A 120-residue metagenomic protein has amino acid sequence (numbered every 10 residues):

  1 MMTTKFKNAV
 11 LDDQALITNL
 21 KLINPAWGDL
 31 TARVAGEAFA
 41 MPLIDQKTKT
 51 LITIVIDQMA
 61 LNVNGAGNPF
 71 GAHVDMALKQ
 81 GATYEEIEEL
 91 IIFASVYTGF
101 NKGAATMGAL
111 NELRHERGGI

Functional and structural regions predicted by a protein language model:
M1-T50, A60-L61, G71-K79, G103-I120: Acidic, glycine/proline-rich low-complexity segments that act as flexible tails and inter-domain linkers
T48-D57, L90-I91: Short, structured motif recognition centered on aromatic/hydrophobic residues
N64-G65, I87: Short, solvent-exposed secondary-structure capping/transition elements
A66-F70: Short, well-ordered alpha-helical segments that carry or flank key catalytic/ligand-binding motifs at enzyme/regulatory
H73, I91-I92: Short linear capping/connector segments at secondary-structure termini
A82-E88: Winged helix-turn-helix DNA-binding recognition segment
F93, F100: Substrate/cofactor-recognition hotspot
V96-Y97, R114: Short Asp/Glu-rich motifs
